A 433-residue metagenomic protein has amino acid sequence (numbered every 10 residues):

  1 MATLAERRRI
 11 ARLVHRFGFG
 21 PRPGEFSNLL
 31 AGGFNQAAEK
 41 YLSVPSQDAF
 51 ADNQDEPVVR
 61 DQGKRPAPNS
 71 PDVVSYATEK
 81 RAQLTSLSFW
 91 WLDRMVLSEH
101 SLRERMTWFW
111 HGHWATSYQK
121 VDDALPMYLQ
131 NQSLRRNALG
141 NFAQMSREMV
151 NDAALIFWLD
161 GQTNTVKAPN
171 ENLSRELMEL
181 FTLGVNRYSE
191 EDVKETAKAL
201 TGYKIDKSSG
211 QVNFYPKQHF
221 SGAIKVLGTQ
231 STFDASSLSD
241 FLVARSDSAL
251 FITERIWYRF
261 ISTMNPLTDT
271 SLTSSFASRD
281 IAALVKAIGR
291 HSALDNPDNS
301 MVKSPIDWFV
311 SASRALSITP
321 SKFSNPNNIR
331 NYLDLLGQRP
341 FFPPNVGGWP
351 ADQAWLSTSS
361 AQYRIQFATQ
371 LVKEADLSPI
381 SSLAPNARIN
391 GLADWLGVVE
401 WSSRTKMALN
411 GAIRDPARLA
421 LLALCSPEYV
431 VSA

Functional and structural regions predicted by a protein language model:
A2-P23, R245, A249-A433: Flexible, low-complexity segments enriched for small/polar residues
R8-R16, V58-K64, E79-A82, A168-N172 (+1 more regions): Short, compositionally biased low-complexity segments
P23-N137: N-terminal accessory alpha/beta regions
L29-L30, Y41-L42, V96, L134 (+7 more regions): Hydrophobic residues in alpha-helical segments
A67-N69, L87-W91, D123-S324, N328: Active-site substrate-binding loop specific to GH73 endo-beta-N-acetylglucosaminidase modules in bacterial autolysins
V73-A77, A115-S117, G161-N164, D240 (+3 more regions): A ubiquitous short alpha-helical element
